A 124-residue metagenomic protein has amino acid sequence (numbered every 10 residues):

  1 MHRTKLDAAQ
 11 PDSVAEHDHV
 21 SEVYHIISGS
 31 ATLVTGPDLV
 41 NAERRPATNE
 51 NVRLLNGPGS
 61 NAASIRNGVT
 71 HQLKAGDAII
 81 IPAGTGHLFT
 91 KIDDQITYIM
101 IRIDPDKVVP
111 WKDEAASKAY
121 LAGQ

Functional and structural regions predicted by a protein language model:
M1-L39, E43-P46: A short glycine-rich, His/Asp/Glu-containing loop-to-beta-strand
D7-A8, P58, Q95: Carbohydrate-interacting regions of secretory-pathway proteins
S30-A75, D113: A short beta-strand-loop-beta hairpin characteristic of the jelly-roll/cupin
A31-L33, V40, G86-L88, P105-K107: Solvent-exposed loop/turn segments at secondary-structure junctions within structured extracellular/periplasmic domains
G36-D38, K91-I92, I101: Surface loops and adjacent helix of pleckstrin homology
H71-D93: Conserved metal-binding segment of the jelly-roll/cupin
D94-P110: A short hydrophobic beta-strand segment most commonly corresponding to one strand of the jelly-roll/cupin
P110-Q124: Extracytoplasmic/periplasmic copper-protein system
